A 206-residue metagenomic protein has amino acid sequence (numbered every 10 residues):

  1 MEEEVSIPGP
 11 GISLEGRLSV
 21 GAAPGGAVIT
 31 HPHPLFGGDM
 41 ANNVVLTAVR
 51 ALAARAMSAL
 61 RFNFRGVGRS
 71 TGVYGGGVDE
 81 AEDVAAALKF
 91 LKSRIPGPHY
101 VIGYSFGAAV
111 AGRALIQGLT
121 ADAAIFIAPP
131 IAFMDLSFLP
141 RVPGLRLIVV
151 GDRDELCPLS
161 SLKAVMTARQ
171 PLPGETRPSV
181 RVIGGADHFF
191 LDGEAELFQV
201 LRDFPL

Functional and structural regions predicted by a protein language model:
M1-A22: N-terminal cap/lid segment of alpha/beta-hydrolase-fold proteins
G21-R61: Short, surface-exposed "cap/lid" segments of acyl-processing enzymes
Y74-R94: Alpha/beta-hydrolase active-site loop
G103-A111: Gly/Ala-rich beta-loop-alpha elbow adjacent to hydrolase catalytic centers
V142-P143, L147-V150, D154: Short beta-strand/loop motif that positions the catalytic acidic residue of the alpha/beta-hydrolase fold
D152-C157, H188-F189: Acidic catalytic loop of the alpha/beta-hydrolase fold
A168-F189: Catalytic histidine neighborhood in serine/cysteine hydrolases with alpha/beta-hydrolase-type architecture
A186-F198: Catalytic histidine-centered segment of alpha/beta-hydrolase-like enzymes
